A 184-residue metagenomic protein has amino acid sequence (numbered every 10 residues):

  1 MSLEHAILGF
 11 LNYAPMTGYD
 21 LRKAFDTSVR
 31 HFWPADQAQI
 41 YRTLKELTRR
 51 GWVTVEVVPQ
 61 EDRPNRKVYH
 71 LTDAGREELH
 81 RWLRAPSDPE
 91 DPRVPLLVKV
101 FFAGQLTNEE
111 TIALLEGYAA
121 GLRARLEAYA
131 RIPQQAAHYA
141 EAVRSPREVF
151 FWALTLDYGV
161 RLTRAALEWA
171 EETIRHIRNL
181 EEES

Functional and structural regions predicted by a protein language model:
M1-R93: Basic helix-turn-helix/winged-helix DNA-binding cores and closely related short helical interaction motifs
T17, L21, T43, R49 (+2 more regions): Amphipathic, well-ordered alpha-helical segments in soluble domains
F32-W33, F101, W152: Tryptophan-centric aromatic hotspots in well-structured domains and transmembrane helices
R81-R131: Amphipathic alpha-helical dimerization/coiled-coil segments that flank or bridge DNA-binding/regulatory modules
N108, L115, L122, V149-W152 (+2 more regions): Amphipathic alpha-helical coiled-coil segments and their boundaries
I132-L154: Acidic interhelical loop/turn segments
V160-R175: Amphipathic alpha-helical coiled-coil segments
E172-S184: Long amphipathic alpha-helical coiled-coil segments
